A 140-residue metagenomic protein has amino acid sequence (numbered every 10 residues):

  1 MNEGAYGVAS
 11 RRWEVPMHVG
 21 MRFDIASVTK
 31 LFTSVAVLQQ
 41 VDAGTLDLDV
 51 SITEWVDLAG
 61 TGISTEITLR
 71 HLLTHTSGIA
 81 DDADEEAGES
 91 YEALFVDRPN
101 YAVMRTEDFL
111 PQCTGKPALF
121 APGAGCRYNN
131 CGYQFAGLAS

Functional and structural regions predicted by a protein language model:
M1-I25, T45-D47, T61, P111 (+1 more regions): Short, conserved catalytic-motif segment at the N-terminal edge
E3-A5, A83-A87: Short, solvent-exposed loop/turn and secondary-structure capping segments
M21, L48, T65, A102-R105 (+1 more regions): Residue-level signature of the cytosolic catalytic core of signaling kinases
D24-V28, Q40-E85, G115, L138: Active-site helix/loop module of the DD-peptidase/beta-lactamase fold, centered on the serine-lysine SxxK catalytic
S27-V28, R127-N130: Catalytic nucleophile serine of serine hydrolases, specifically the conserved "nucleophile elbow" pentapeptide
T33-S34, G132-G137: Well-ordered alpha-helical segments within folded domains of soluble proteins
T68, C131-G132: Mid-domain, small-residue-enriched loop/turn segments at the edges of structured enzyme/sensor domains
E89-A121: Short, charged, amphipathic alpha-helices and their helix-cap/turn boundaries
